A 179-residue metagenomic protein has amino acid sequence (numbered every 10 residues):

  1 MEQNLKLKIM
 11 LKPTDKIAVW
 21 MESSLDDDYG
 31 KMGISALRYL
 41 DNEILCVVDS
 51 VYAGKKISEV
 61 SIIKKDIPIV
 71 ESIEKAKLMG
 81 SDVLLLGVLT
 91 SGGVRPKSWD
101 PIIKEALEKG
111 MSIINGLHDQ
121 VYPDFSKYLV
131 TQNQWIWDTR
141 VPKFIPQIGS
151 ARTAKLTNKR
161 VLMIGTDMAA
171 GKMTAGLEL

Functional and structural regions predicted by a protein language model:
M1-S72, G80: N-terminal accessory targeting/assembly segments
K77-V83: Short acidic/histidine-rich motifs immediately flanking catalytic phosphotransfer sites in two-component signaling
L85-L89, N115: Redox-cofactor binding/interface segments in oxidoreductases and associated redox assembly factors
S91-W99: Glycine/threonine-rich flexible loop motifs
E105-V121: ADP-ribose/adenylate-binding Rossmann-like module
H118-W137: Rossmann-fold NAD(P)-binding glycine/threonine-rich loop
P146-L179: Walker A (P-loop) phosphate-binding motif
